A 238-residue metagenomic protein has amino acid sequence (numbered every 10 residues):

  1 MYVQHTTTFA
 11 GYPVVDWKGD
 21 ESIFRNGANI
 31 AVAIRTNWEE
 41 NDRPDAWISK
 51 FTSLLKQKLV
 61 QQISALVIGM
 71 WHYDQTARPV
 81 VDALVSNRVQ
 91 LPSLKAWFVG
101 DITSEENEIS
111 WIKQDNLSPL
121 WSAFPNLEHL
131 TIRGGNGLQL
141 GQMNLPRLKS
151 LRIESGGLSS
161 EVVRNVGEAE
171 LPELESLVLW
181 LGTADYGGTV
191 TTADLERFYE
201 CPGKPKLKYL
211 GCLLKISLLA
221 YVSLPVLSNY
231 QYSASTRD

Functional and structural regions predicted by a protein language model:
Q4-D16, A28-A46, L66-P79, V85-V89 (+5 more regions): Concave beta-strand-loop units of leucine-rich repeat
V15-W17, S22, S49-L54: F-box-proximal linker/hinge
I23-R25, S53-Q61, L84-P92: Acidic (Asp/Glu)-rich catalytic clusters
